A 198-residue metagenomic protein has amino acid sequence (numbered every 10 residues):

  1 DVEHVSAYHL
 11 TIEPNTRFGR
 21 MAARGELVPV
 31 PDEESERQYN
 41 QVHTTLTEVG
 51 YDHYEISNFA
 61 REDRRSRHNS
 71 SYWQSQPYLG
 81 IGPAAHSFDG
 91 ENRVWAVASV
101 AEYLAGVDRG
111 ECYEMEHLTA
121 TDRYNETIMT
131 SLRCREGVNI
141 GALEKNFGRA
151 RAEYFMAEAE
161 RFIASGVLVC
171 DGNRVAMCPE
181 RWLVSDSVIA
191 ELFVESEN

Functional and structural regions predicted by a protein language model:
D1-R149, E197: C-terminal scaffold of the Radical SAM
A7, I56, Y154, G172-N173: Residue-level detector of family-conserved "landmark" positions at structurally sensitive sites
G148-I163: Short amphipathic alpha-helical interaction segments
I163-N173: A short, conserved structural fragment
R174-C178: Minor-groove-contacting beta-hairpin "wing" of winged helix-turn-helix DNA-binding domains
E180-N198: Short, amphipathic alpha-helical interaction segments positioned at domain boundaries
